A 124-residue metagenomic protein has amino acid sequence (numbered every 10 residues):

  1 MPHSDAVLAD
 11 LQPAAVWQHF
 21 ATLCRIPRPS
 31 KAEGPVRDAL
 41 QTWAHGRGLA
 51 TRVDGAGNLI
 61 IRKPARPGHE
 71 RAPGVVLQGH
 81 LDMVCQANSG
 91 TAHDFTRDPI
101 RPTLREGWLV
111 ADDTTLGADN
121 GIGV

Functional and structural regions predicted by a protein language model:
M1-I26: N-terminal hydrophobic or amphipathic helices/low-complexity stretches enriched in small/hydrophobic/Pro/Gly
A9, P13-V16, P29, E33 (+2 more regions): Generic structural signal for well-ordered, non-membrane alpha-helical segments in soluble metabolic enzymes
Q12-Q18, L59, T91-D94: Extended interaction regions within the primary functional domain
A21-C24, A44-G48, C85: Structural signal for hydrophobic packing residues in well-ordered secondary-structure cores of soluble enzyme domains
I26-R28, K63, G79, D113: Short glycine-centered, acidic/aromatic-flanked micro-motifs in structured strand/loop junctions that mark active-site
P29-P73: A non-catalytic alpha/beta surface segment that caps or lines the substrate-entry region of metallo-dependent hydrolase
H69-V124: Active-site metal-coordination/substrate-binding segment of hydrolases, especially metallo-dependent peptidases
